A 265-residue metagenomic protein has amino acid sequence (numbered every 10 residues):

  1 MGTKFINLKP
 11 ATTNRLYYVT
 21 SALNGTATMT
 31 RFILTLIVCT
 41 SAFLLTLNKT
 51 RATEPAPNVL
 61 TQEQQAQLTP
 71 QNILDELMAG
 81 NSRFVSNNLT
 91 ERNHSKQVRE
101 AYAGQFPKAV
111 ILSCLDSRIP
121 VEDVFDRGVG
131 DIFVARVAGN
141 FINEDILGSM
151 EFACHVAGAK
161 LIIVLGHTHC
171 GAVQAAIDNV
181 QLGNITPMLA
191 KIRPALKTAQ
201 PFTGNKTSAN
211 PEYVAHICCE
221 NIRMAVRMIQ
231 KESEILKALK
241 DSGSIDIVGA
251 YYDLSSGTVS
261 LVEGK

Functional and structural regions predicted by a protein language model:
T3, A27-F32: Positively charged n-region of N-terminal signal peptides that target proteins for export
I33-L44: Bacterial N-terminal signal peptides
N48-R51: Sec/Tat signal peptide C-region and signal peptidase I cleavage site
T53-G104, G130, G139-A157, G171-K265: Divalent-metal-activated hydrolytic enzyme cores
S113-R118, A138-F141, H167: Short glycine-enriched loops at secondary-structure junctions
R118-A135: Catalytic core of membrane glycerolipid acyltransferases/transacylases, capturing the structured, soluble-facing
V164: Conserved functional hotspot residues or short segments at active or partner-binding sites across diverse domains
